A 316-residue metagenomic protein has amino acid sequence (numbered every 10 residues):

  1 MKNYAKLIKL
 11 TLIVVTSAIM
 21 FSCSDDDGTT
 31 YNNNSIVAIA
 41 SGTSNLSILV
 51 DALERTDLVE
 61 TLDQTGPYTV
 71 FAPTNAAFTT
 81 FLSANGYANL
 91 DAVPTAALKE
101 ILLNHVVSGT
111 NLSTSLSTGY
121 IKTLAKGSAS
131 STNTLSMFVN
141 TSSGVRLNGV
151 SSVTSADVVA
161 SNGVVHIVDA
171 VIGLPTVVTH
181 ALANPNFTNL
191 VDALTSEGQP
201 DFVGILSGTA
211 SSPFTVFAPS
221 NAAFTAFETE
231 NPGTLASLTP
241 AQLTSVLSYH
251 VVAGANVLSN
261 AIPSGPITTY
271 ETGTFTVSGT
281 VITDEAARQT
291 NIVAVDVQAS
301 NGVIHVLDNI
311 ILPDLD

Functional and structural regions predicted by a protein language model:
K2-L10, I19, C23-D316: Mature, structured domains of secreted/extracytosolic soluble proteins
